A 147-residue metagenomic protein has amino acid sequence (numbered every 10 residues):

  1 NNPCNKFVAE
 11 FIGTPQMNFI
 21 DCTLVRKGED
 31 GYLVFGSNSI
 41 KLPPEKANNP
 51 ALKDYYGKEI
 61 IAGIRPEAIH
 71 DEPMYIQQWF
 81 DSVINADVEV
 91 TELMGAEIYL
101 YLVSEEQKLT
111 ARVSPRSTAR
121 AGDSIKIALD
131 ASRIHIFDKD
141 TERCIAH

Functional and structural regions predicted by a protein language model:
N1-S39: Internal alpha/beta loop-helix hairpins
C4-N5, T14-M17, P66, E105 (+1 more regions): ATP/adenylate-binding site constellation spanning eukaryotic-like Ser/Thr protein kinases, ABC-transporter
E10, I20-D21, H70, T110-V113: Short, well-ordered beta-strand segments in soluble/periplasmic domains
R26-D30, T91-I98, K139: Short, conserved beta-turn/loop elements at beta-strand boundaries and strand-helix junctions
D30-D87, K108, S117-H147: Glycine/charge-rich catalytic "coupling/switch" loops of P-loop NTPases
W79-I84, V90, M94-Y101: Long, well-ordered amphipathic alpha-helical subdomains in the mid-to-C-terminal portions of large enzyme subunits
